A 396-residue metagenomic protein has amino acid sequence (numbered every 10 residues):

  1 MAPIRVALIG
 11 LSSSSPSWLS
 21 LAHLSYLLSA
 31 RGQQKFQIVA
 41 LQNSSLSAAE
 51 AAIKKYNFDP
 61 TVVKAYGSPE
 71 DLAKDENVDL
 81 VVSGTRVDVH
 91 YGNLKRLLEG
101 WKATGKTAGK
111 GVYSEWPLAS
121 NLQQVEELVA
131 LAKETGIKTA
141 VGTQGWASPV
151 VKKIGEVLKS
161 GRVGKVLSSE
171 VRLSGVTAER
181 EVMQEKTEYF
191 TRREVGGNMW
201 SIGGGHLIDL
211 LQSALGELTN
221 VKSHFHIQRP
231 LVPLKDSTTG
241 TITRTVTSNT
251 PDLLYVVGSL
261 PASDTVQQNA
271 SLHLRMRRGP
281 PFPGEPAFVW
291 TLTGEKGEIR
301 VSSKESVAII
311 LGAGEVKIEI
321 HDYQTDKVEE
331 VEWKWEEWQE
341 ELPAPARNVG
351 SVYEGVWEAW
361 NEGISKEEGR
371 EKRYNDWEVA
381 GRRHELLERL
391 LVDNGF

Functional and structural regions predicted by a protein language model:
M1-D59: N-terminal Rossmann-like dinucleotide-binding module
A2-P3, Q33, Q42, S47 (+8 more regions): C-terminal helix-rich "cap/oligomerization" subdomain common to oxidoreductases
S12-S15, G145-S248: Predominantly a Rossmann-like dinucleotide-binding segment in NAD(P)-dependent oxidoreductases
V39, V63, D79, K110 (+1 more regions): Conserved acidic residues
V63-E76: Short acidic low-complexity segments
D79-L80, R86, Y91-A147, G161: Beta-strand-loop-alpha-helix segment that lines the small-molecule cofactor/substrate pocket of alpha/beta enzymes
I202-L311, E358-G363: Contiguous beta-strand/loop segments that form the cofactor/metal-binding neighborhood of enzyme cores
R278-S351: Glycine-enriched catalytic-core subsegment of oxygenase/oxidase enzymes
